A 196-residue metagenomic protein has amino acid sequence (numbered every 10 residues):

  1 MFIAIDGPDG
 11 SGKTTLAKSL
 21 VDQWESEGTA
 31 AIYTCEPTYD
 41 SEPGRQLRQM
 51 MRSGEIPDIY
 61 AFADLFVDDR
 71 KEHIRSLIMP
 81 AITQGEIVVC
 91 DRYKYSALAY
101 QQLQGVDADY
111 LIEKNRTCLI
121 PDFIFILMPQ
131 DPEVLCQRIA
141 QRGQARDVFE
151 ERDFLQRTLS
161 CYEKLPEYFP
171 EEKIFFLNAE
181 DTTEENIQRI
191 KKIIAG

Functional and structural regions predicted by a protein language model:
F2: Walker A (P-loop) ATP-phosphate-binding motif of ABC ATPase nucleotide-binding domains
I5: Hydrophobic anchor at the beta1->P-loop junction of P-loop NTPases
G10: Walker A (P-loop) phosphate-binding loop of P-loop NTPases
K13: Conserved lysine of the Walker
L16: Hydrophobic positions on the alpha1 helix immediately C-terminal to the Walker A/P-loop
S19-V21, E133-G196: NTP-dependent small-molecule kinase module
T29-E113: ATP-dependent small-molecule kinase phosphotransfer cores that center on conserved nucleotide phosphate-binding segments
R92-S160: A glycine- and Lys/Arg-enriched "phosphate-lid" helix/loop adjacent to the NTP-binding pocket of small-molecule kinases
